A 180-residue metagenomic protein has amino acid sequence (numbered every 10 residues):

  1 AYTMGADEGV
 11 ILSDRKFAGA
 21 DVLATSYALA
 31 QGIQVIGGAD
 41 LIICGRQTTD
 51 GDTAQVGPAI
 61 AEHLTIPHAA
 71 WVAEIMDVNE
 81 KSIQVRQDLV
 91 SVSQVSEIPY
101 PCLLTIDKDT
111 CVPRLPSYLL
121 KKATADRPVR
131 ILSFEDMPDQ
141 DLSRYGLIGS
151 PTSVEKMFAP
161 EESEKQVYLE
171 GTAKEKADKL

Functional and structural regions predicted by a protein language model:
A1-G32: A glycine-rich helix N-cap at a beta->alpha junction
Y2-M4, P58-A61, Y118-R127: Short, solvent-exposed amphipathic alpha-helical segments in soluble enzyme and RNA/protein-processing domains
D7, D40, P101: Conserved acidic residues
S13-F17, Q47-T48, V72-D77, D109: Short, ordered loop/turn segments at secondary-structure junctions
I33-D40: Glycine-rich phosphate-binding loop signature in dinucleotide/nucleotide-binding domains
T48-I66: Short Gly/Thr/Asp-enriched flexible loops that form oxyanion-binding sites at enzyme active sites
E74-K179: Electrostatically charged, flexible surface regions
